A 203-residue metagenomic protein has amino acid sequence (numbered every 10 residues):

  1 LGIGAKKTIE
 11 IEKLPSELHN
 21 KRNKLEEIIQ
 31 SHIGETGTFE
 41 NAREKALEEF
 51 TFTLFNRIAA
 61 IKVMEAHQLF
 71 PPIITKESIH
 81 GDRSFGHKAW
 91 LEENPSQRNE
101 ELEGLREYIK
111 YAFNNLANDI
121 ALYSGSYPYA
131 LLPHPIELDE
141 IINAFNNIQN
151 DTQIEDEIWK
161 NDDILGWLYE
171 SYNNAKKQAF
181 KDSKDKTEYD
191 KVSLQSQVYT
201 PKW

Functional and structural regions predicted by a protein language model:
L1-W203: Preference for the N-terminal adenyl/adenosyl cofactor-binding alpha/beta module
